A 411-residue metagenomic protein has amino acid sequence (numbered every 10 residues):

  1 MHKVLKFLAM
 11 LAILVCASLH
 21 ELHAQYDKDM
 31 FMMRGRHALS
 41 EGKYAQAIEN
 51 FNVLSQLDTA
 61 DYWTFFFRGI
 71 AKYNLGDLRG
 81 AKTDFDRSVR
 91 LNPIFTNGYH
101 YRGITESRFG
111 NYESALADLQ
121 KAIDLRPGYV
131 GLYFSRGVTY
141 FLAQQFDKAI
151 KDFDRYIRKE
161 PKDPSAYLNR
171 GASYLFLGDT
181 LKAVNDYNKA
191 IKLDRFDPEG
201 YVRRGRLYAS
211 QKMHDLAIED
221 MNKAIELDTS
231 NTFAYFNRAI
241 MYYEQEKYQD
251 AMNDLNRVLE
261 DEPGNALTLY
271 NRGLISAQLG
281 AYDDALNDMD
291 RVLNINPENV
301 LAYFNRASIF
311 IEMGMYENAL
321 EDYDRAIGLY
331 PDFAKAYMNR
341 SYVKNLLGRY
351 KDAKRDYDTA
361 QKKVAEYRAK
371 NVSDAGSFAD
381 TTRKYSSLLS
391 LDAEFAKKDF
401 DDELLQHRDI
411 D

Functional and structural regions predicted by a protein language model:
M1-A9: Bacterial N-terminal signal peptides that target proteins for export
H2, E21-D411: Alpha-helical tetratricopeptide repeat
L8-S18: Bacterial N-terminal signal peptides
